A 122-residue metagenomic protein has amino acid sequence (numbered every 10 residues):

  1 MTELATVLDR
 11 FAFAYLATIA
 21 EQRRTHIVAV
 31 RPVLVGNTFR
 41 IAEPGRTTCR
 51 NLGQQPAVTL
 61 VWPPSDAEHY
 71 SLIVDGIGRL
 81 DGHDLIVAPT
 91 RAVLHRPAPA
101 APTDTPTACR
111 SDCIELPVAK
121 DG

Functional and structural regions predicted by a protein language model:
M1-F13: Short, basic/aromatic recognition patches
E3, V35-T38, R79-D84: Short, charged low-complexity intrinsically disordered segments located at boundaries of structured domains
V7, R23, P32, N51 (+1 more regions): Sterically constrained small-residue positions within well-ordered secondary structures of folded domains
F11-P44, I73: Short beta-strand segments
P44-P106: Short, structured beta-strand-loop surface elements
P102-G122: Short, cationic low-complexity segments
